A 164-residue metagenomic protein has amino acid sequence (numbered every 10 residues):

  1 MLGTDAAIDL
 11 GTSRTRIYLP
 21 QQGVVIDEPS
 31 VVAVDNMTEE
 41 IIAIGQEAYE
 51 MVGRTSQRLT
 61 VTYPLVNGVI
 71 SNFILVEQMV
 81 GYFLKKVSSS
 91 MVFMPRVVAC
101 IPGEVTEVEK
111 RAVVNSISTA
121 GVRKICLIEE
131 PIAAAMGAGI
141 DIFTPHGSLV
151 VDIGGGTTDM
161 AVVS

Functional and structural regions predicted by a protein language model:
M1-G155, A161-S164: Nucleotide/phosphate-binding catalytic cleft detector across ATP-hydrolyzing and phosphate-transferring enzymes
